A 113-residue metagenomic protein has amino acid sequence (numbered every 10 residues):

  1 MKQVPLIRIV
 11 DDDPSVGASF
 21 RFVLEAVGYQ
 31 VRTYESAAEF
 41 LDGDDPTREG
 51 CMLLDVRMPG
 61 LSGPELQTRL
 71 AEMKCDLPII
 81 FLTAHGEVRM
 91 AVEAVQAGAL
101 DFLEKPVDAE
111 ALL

Functional and structural regions predicted by a protein language model:
K2, P14-R32: Two-component/phosphorelay signaling modules centered on CheY-like receiver
E35-S36, L61-L66: Acidic catalytic/metal-coordinating carboxylates
D42, P64-C75, E93: Short amphipathic alpha-helix used as the core "switch/output" element in two-component signaling
T47-L54: Active-site beta3 strand of CheY-like receiver
D55, T83: Active-site residues of response regulator receiver
M58: Receiver (REC) domain active-site loop signature in two-component systems and cognate sites in sensor histidine kinases
E87-R89, P106-L113: C-terminal output helix
